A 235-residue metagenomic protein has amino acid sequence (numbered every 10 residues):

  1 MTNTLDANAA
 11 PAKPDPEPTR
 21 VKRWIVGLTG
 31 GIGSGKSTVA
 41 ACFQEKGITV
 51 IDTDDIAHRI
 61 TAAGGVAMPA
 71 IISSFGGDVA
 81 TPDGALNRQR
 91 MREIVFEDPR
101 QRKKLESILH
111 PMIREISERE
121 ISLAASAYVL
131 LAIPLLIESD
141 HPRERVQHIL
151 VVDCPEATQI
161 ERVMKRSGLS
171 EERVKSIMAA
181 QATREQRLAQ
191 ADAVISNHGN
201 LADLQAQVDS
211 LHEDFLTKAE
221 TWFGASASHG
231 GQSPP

Functional and structural regions predicted by a protein language model:
M1-L86, E213-P235: Glycine-rich phosphate-binding loop of ATP-dependent small-molecule kinases
G35, D54, L105, L130 (+3 more regions): Residue-level signal for inorganic ion chemistry
T49, H148, D192-A193: Well-ordered beta-strand positions
D55-H58, C154-A157, S176-A179, L201: Short, acidic/turn-prone active-site loops that include or flank metal/cofactor- and phosphate-binding residues
D55-Y128: ATP-dependent small-molecule kinase phosphotransfer cores that center on conserved nucleotide phosphate-binding segments
M68-I72, E156-M164, E171, K175: An amphipathic alpha-helix signature
R114-L123, V129-K165: ATP-dependent NMP and nucleoside kinases share a basic, alpha-helical "lid"
I116-S117, A125, R143-E144, K165 (+3 more regions): Small-molecule kinase domains that catalyze NTP-dependent phosphoryl transfer to phosphate-bearing small molecules
